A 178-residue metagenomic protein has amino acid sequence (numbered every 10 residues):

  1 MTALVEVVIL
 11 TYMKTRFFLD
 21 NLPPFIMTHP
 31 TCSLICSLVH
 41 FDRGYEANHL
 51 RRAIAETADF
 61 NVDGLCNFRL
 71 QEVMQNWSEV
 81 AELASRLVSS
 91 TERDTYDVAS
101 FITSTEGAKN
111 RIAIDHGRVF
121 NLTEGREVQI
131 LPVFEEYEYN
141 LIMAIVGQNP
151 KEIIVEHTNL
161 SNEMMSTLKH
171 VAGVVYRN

Functional and structural regions predicted by a protein language model:
M1-Y139: Conserved mixed alpha/beta catalytic, RNA-binding, or beta-rich assembly cores of soluble enzyme, regulatory
G117-N178: C-terminal structured domains
